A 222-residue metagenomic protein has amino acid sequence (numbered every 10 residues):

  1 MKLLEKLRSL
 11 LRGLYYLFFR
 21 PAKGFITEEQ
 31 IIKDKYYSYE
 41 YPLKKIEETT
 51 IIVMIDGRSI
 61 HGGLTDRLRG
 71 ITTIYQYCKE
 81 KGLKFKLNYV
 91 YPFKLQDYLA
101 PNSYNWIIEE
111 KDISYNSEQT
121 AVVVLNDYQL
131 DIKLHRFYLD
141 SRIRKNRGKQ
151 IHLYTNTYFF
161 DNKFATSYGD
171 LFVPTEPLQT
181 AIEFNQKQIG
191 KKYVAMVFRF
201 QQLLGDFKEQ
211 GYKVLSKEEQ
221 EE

Functional and structural regions predicted by a protein language model:
M1-R20: Short hydrophobic helices that act as membrane-entry/anchoring signals
Y16, R20-E218: Secretory-pathway glycan-assembly enzymes, especially type II membrane glycosyltransferases that use nucleotide-sugar
Q220-E222: Donor-nucleotide binding loops and adjacent catalytic segments primarily of GT-B fold Leloir glycosyltransferases
